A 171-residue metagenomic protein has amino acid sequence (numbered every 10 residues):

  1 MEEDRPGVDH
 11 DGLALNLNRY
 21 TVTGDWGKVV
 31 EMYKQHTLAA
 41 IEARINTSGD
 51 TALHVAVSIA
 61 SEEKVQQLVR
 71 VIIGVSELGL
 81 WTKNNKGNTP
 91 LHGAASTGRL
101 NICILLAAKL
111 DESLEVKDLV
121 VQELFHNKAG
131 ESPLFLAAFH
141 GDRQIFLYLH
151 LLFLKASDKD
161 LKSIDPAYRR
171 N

Functional and structural regions predicted by a protein language model:
M1-N171: Ankyrin repeat (ANK) tandem arrays and their immediately adjacent linkers/low-complexity segments
